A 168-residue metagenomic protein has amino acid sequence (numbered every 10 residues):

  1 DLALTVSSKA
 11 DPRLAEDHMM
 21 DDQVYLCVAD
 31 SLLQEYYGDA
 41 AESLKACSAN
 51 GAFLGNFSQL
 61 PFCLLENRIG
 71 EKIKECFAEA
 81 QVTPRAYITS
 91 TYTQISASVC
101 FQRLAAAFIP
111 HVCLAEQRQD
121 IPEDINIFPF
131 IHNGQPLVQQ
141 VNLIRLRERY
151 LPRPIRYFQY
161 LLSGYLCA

Functional and structural regions predicted by a protein language model:
D1-A3, F62, A107: Short, well-ordered beta-strand core segments
D1-V24, V28-D39, N126-F128: Short beta-strand-centered segments that line the small-molecule binding cleft or hinge of alpha/beta clamshell
V6, L64, T83-Y92: Short beta-strand-to-loop elements that line the ligand-binding cleft of bilobed periplasmic-binding protein-like
D11-H18, D22, Q94-R147: Beta-alpha-beta core module
C27-S31, Q140-L151: A bilobed periplasmic-binding-protein/Venus flytrap-type ligand-binding module shared by bacterial periplasmic
Q34-Y37, S43-A80, H111, L151-I155 (+1 more regions): Secondary-structure junction motif
L162-A168: Periplasmic-binding protein-like
